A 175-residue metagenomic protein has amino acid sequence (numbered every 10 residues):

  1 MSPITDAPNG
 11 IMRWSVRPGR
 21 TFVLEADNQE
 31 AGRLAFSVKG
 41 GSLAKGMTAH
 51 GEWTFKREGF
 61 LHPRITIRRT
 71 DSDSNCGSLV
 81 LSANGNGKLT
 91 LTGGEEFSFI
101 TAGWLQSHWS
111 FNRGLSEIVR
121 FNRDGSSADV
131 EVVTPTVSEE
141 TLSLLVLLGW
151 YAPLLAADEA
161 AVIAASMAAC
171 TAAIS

Functional and structural regions predicted by a protein language model:
M1-G85, E117, N122-S175: N-terminal targeting and processing segments
D73-W104: Extended, positively charged loop/linker patches that create polyanion-binding surfaces
L89, F111, E131-V132: Short, solvent-exposed polar/charged micro-motifs at secondary-structure junctions
W104-Q106, A169-C170: Short alpha-helical linear motifs
Q106-H108, D129-V130: Short, well-ordered, mixed-charge alpha-helical segments that flank or form enzyme active sites
S107-S110, R120-N122: Beta-strand-enriched cores of mature, soluble protein domains
G114: An internal, amphipathic alpha-helical element
